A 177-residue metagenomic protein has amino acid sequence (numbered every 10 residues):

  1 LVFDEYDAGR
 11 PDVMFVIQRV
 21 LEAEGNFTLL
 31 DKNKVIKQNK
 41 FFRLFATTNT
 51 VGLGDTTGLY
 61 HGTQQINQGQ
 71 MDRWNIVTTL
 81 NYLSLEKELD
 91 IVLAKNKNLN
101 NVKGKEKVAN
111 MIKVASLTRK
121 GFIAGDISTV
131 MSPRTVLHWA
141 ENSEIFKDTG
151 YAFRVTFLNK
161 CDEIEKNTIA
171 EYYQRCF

Functional and structural regions predicted by a protein language model:
L1-F177: C-terminal regulatory/interaction module of P-loop NTP-utilizing enzymes
